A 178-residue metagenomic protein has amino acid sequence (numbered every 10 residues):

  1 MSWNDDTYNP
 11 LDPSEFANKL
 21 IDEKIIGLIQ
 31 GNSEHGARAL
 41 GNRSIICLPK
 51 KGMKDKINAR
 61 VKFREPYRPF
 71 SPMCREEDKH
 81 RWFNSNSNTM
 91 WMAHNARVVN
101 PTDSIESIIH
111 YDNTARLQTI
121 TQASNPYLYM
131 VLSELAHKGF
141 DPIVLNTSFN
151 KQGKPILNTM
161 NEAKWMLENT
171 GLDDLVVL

Functional and structural regions predicted by a protein language model:
M1-L178: Flexible beta->alpha loop and helix N-cap segments adjacent to enzyme active/binding sites
